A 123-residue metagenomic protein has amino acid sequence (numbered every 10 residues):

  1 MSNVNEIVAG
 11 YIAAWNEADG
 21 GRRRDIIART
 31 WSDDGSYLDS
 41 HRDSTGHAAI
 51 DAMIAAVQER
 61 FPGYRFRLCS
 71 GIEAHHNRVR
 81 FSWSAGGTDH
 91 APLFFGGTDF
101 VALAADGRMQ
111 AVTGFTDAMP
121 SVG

Functional and structural regions predicted by a protein language model:
M1-E6, M119-G123: Basic/polar N-terminal segments that are highly enriched at the extreme N-terminus, encompassing both cleavable
S2-D19: Short, aromatic-enriched amphipathic alpha-helices that serve as compact interaction elements
V4-N5, R22-N77: A solvent-exposed, acidic/Ser-Thr-rich amphipathic alpha-helical stretch
A48, A91-P92, P120-G123: A short, polar/proline- and glycine-enriched secondary-structure boundary/capping micro-motif
G63-R65, L93-G96: Short solvent-exposed loop/turn micro-motifs enriched in small/polar/acidic residues
F81-T88: Short beta-strand segments that buttress and anchor functional surface loops
G96-G123: Short beta-strand edge/turn micro-motifs at domain boundaries
